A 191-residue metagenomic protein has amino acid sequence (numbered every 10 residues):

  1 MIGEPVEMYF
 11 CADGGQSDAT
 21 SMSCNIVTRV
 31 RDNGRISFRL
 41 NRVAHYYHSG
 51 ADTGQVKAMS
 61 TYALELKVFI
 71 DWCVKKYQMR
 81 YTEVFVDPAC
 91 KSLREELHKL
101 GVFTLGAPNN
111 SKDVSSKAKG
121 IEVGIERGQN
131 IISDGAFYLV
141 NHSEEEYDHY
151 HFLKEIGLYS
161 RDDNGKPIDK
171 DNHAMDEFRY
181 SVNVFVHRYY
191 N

Functional and structural regions predicted by a protein language model:
M1-A12: ATPase catalytic-site recognition across NTP-hydrolyzing enzymes
G14-G15, A89: An acidic- and aromatic-residue-enriched active-site/binding cleft used to recognize and process polar
A19-I26: Short beta-strand scaffold segments in enzyme catalytic cores
I26-D32: Short loop/turn segments immediately following beta-strands, especially the blade-tip and inter-blade linker loops
R35-P167, R188-Y189: Mg2+-dependent endonuclease catalytic cores in nucleic-acid-processing enzymes, primarily RNase H-like
N183-N191: Acidic two-metal-ion nuclease catalytic site recognized across multiple nuclease folds, prominently DnaQ/RNase D-T
